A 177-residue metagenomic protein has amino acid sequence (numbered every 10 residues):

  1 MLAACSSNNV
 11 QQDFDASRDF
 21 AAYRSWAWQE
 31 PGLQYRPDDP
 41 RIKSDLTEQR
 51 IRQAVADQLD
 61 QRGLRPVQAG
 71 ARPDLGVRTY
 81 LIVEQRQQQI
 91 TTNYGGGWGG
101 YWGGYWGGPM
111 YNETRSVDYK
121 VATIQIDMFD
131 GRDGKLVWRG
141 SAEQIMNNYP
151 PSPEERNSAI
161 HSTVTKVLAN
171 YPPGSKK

Functional and structural regions predicted by a protein language model:
C5-S17, T114-K177: C-terminal/domain-edge helix-coil "capping" segments
F14-R36: Post-signal peptide N-terminal segment of mature Sec-exported envelope proteins
S17-D19, G63-A69, P173-G174: Surface-exposed acidic, glycine-flexible loop patches that form ligand/cofactor-binding and adhesion interfaces
A21, G70, V117-Y119: Short coil/turn motifs at beta-sheet boundaries
W26-W28, W102, W138: Tryptophan-centered motif/residue detector
E30-Q87: N-terminal segment of the mature soluble domain
R62, L75, T79-K135: Surface-exposed short loop/turn segments
